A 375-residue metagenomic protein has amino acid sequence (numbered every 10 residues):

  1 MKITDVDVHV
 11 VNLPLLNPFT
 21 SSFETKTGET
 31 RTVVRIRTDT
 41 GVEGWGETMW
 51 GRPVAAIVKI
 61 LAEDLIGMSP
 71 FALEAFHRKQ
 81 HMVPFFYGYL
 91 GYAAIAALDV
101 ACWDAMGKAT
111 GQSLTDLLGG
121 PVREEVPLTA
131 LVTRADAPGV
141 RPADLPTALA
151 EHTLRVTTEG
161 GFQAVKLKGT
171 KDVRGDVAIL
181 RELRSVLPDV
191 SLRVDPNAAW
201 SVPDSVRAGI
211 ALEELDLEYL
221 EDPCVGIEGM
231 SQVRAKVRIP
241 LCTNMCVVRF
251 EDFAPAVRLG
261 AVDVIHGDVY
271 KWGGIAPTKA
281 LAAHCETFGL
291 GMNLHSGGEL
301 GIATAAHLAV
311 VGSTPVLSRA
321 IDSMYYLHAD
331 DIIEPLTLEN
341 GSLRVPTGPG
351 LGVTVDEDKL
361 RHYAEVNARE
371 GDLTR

Functional and structural regions predicted by a protein language model:
M1-G44, A329: Structured beta-strand/loop patches that form or line metal/cofactor-binding pockets in enzymes
I3, G41, L98, G111 (+6 more regions): Conserved, mostly hydrophobic/aromatic
R37-T110: Metal- or metallocofactor-binding catalytic centers and their adjacent structured scaffolds across diverse enzyme
G44, L128-A130, Q163-L167, L192-P196 (+5 more regions): Hydrophobic faces of well-ordered beta-strands that scaffold small-molecule active sites in alpha/beta enzyme cores
A55-A62, I95, D99, W103-D104 (+6 more regions): Predominant activation on well-ordered alpha-helical scaffold segments within soluble catalytic domains
A56, I210, D216, V225-C242 (+2 more regions): Shared catalytic-loop signature of beta/alpha-barrel
G119-K236: Metal-dependent enolase-superfamily TIM-barrel catalytic cores that perform enediolate-based chemistry
D330-R375: C-terminal extensions of enzymes
